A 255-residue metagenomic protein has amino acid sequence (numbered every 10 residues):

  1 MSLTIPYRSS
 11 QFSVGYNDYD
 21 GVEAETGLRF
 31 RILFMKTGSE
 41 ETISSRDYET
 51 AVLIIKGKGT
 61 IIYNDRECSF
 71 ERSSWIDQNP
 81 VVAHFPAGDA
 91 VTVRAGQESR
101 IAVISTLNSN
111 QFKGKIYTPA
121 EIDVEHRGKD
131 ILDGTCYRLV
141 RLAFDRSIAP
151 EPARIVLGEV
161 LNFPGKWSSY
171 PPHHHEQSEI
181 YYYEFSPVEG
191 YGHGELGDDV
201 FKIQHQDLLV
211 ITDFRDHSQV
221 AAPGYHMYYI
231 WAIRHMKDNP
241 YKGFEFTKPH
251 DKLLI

Functional and structural regions predicted by a protein language model:
S2-S9: Intrinsically disordered, low-complexity terminal regions
S9-T42, D133-I180: A short glycine-rich, His/Asp/Glu-containing loop-to-beta-strand
F30-F34, A51, V82-H84, V103 (+4 more regions): Conserved hydrophobic/aromatic beta-strand scaffold that supports enzyme active sites
R31-I32, T37-R94: Extended, compositionally biased flexible segments
R46-E67, P164-G165, Y170, E176-L208 (+1 more regions): Glycine- and acidic-residue-biased ligand/ion/polar-headgroup-sensing regions
I76-G96, T106, I203-G224, I230-R234: Conserved metal-binding segment of the jelly-roll/cupin
A87, A95, V103-N108, F144-S147 (+3 more regions): Short, structured patches in soluble enzyme cores that scaffold and shape functional sites
S99-V140, E195, I230-I255: Double-stranded beta-helix
